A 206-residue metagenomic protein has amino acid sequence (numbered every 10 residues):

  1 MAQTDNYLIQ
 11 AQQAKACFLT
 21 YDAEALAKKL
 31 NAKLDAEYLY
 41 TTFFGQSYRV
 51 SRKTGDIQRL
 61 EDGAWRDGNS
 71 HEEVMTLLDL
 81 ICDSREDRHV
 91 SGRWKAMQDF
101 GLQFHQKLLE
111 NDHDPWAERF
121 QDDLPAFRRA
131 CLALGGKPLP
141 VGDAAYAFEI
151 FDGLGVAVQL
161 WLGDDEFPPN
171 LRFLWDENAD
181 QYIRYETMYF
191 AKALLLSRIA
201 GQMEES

Functional and structural regions predicted by a protein language model:
M1-A25, F44-S47, R52-I57, G63 (+1 more regions): Sequence termini and other peripheral, non-core segments
M1-E37, I81-L134: Short Lys/Arg-enriched alpha/beta "domain-start" segment
A27-T54, K137-L162: Amphipathic, interaction-prone secondary-structure segments
Q46-M75, W161-E186: Intrinsically disordered, low-complexity regulatory segments enriched in Ser/Thr/Pro and charged residues
H71-S84, F190-S197: Short, hydrophobic/amphipathic alpha-helical patches that form generic packing surfaces within helical domains
G101, H105, D112, V141-G142 (+2 more regions): Domain-length accessory/inserted modules outside core catalytic folds
D122-Q181: Conserved binding-pocket/active-site segment within a compact domain
D176-S206: A recognition module on extended beta-rich or small alphabeta surfaces enriched in W/G with H and D/E
